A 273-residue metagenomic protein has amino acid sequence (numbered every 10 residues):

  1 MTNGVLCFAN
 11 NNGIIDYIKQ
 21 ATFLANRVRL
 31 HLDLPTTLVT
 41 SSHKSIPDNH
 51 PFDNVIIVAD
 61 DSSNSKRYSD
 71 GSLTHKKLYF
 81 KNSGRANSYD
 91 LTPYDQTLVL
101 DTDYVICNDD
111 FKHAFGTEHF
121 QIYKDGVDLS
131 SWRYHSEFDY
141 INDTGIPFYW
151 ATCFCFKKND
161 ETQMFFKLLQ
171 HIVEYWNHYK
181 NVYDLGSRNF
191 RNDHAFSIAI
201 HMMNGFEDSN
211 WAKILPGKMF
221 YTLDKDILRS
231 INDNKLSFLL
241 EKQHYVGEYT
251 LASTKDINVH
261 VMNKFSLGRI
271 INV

Functional and structural regions predicted by a protein language model:
M1-A9, I18, L38, D48-P51 (+1 more regions): A glycosyltransferase accessory/donor-loop signature
I14, I18, L38, H43 (+4 more regions): Catalytic phosphate/metal-binding cores of nucleic-acid and nucleotide-processing enzymes, i.e., regions that mediate
Y17, S63-S72, L129-S136: Short, charged, surface-exposed secondary-structure boundary motifs
T22, N82, A86, Y104 (+1 more regions): Conserved glycosyltransferase catalytic-site signature
L24-L34: Short, acidic, metal-binding catalytic loop of nucleotide-sugar glycosyltransferases
V39-I46, D60-D61, Y104-N108: Short, polar loop motifs at secondary-structure junctions
S45-T92: Active-site-proximal specificity loops/subdomain of glycosyltransferases
K81-W132: GT-A fold catalytic core of metal-dependent nucleotide-sugar glycosyltransferases, centered on the diacidic
